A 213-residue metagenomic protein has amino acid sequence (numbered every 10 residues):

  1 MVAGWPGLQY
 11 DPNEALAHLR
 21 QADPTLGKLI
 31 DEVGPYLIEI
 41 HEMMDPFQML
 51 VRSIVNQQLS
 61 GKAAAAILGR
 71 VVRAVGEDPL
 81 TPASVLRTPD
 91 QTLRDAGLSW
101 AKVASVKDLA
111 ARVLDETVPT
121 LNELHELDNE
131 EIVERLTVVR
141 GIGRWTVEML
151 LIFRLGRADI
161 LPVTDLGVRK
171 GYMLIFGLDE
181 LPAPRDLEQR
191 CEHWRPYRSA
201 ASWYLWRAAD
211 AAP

Functional and structural regions predicted by a protein language model:
M1-I38, N129-E130, R144-P213: C-terminal accessory module of base-excision DNA glycosylases/AP lyases that mediates lesion recognition and DNA
P24-S53, Q58, K62-G76: A positional/architectural concept
G27, L59-V139, R195: Alpha-helical ds-nucleic-acid-binding substructure associated with the helix-hairpin-helix region of base-excision DNA
E39, F47, A63, E77 (+4 more regions): Short, surface-exposed helix-loop/turn micro-motifs enriched in polar/charged residues
I40-Q48, G97-A101, C191-R198: Structural motif
M44, Q48, G61-A65, P82 (+5 more regions): Alpha-helix N-cap/helix-initiation sites
M49-I54, R70, T88-T92, E131-R135 (+3 more regions): A general alpha-helix detector
L50-V55, V106-A110, L150, A201-L205: Short alpha-helical scaffolding segments that buttress acidic/His motifs in well-ordered protein cores
